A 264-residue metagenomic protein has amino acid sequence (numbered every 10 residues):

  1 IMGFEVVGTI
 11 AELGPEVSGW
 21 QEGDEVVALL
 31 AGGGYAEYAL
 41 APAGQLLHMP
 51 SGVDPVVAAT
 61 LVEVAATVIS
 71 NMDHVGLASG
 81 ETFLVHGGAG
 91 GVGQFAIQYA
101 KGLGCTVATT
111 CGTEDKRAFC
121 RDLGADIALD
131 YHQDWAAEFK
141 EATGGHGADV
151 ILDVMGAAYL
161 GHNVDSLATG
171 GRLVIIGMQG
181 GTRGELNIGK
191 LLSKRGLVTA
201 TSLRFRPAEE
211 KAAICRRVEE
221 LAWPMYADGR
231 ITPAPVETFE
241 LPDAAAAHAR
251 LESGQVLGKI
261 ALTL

Functional and structural regions predicted by a protein language model:
I1-G33: Glycine-rich beta-strand-centered segment in the early N-terminal region that forms part of a ligand/cofactor-binding
Q21, S51-D54, G76-T82, G145-H146: Short helix-loop-beta connector
L30-A43: A structural motif shared across PLP-dependent enzymes of the aminotransferase-like
A59-Q133: Mid-domain Rossmann-like dinucleotide-binding core that forms the NAD(H)/NADP(H) cofactor-binding site
G87-G88, M155, M178: NAD(P)H cofactor-binding loop motif with strongest signal on the N-terminal glycine-rich segment
C111, A158-R230, L264: Glycine-rich phosphate-binding loop and adjacent beta-alpha segment of Rossmann(oid) nucleotide-cofactor-binding
W135-G145: Short amphipathic alpha-helix with an adjacent loop that forms part of the alpha/beta core around
W223, D228-E237, A245-L264: C-terminal capping/lid region of NAD(P)-dependent oxidoreductase domains
